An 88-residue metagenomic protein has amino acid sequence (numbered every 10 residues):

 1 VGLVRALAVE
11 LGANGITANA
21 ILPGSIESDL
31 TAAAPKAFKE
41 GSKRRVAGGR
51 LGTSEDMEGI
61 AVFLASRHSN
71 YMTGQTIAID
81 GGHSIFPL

Functional and structural regions predicted by a protein language model:
V1-E10: Conserved catalytic helix of short-chain dehydrogenase/reductases
V4-R5, E58-A61, A65: Short-chain dehydrogenase/reductase
V9-A13, N70: Alpha-helical segment proximal to the catalytic Tyr-Lys
T17-L22, A47, T73, A78: Structural signature of the Rossmann-like NAD(P)-dependent dehydrogenase/reductase core
N19-A33: Short, flexible catalytic-loop segment of classical short-chain dehydrogenase/reductase
A32-V46: A short C-terminal helix-loop "cap" of Rossmann-like NAD(P)-dependent dehydrogenase/epimerase domains
V46-M57, H68: A conserved structural motif in NAD(P)-dependent oxidoreductases
V62, T73-L88: Short C-terminal tail/terminal secondary-structure segment of NAD(P)H-dependent dehydrogenase/reductase domains
